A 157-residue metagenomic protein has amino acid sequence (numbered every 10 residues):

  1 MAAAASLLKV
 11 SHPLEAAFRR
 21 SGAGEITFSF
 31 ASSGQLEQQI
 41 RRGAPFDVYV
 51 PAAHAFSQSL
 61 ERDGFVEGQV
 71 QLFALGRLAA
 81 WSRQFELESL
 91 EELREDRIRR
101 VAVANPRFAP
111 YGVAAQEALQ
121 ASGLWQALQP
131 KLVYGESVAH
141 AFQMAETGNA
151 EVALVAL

Functional and structural regions predicted by a protein language model:
M1-A44, A53-H54, Q58-V66, F73-L157: Exported/periplasmic ABC-transporter solute-binding proteins
V50: A short beta-strand/loop micro-motif in the catalytic core of glycosyltransferases that engages the nucleotide-sugar
